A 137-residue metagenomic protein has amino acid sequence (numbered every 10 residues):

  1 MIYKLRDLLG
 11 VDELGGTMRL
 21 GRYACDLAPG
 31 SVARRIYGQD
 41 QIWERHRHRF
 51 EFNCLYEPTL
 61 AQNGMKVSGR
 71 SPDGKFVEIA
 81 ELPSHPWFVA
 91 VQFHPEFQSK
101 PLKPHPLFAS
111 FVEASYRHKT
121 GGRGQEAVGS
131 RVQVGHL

Functional and structural regions predicted by a protein language model:
M1-L137: Amide-donor transfer/coupling interface in amidating biosynthetic enzymes
